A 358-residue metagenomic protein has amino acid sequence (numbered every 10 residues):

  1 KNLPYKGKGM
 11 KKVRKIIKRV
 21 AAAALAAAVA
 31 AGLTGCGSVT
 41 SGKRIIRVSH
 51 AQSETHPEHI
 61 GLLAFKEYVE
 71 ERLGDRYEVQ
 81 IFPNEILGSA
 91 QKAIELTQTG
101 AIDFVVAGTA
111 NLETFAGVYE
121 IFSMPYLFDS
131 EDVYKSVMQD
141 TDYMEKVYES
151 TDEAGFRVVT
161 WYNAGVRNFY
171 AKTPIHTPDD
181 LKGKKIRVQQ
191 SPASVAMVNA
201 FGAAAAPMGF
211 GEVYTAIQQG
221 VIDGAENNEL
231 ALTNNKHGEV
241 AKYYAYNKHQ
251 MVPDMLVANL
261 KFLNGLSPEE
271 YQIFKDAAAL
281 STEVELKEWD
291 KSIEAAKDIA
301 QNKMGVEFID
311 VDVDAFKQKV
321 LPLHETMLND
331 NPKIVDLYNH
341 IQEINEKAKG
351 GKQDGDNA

Functional and structural regions predicted by a protein language model:
K1-I45, E71, G350-A358: Short, low-complexity disordered leader/linker segments with a strong preference for bacterial N-terminal type II
V29, K146-T151: Short, solvent-exposed secondary-structure boundary motifs
C36-D132, T151-E153, R157-A358: N-terminal secretory/targeting leader peptides
D132-Y148: A gly/proline- and charged-residue-enriched helix-loop-helix capping module
